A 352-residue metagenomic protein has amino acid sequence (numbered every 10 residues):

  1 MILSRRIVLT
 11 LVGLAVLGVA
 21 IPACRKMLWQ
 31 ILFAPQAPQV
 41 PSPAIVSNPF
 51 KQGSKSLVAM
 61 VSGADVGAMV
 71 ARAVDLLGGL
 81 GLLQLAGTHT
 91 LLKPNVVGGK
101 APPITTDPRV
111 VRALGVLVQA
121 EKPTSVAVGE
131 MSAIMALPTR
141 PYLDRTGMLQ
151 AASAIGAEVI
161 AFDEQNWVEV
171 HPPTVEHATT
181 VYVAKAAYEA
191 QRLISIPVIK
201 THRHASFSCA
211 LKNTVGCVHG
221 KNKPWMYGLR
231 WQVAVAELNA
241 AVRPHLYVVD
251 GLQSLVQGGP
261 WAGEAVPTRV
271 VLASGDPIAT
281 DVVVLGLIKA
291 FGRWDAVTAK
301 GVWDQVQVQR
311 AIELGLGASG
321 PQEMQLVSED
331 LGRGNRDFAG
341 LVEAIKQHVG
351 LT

Functional and structural regions predicted by a protein language model:
I2-T352: N-terminal and secondary-structure boundary signal
